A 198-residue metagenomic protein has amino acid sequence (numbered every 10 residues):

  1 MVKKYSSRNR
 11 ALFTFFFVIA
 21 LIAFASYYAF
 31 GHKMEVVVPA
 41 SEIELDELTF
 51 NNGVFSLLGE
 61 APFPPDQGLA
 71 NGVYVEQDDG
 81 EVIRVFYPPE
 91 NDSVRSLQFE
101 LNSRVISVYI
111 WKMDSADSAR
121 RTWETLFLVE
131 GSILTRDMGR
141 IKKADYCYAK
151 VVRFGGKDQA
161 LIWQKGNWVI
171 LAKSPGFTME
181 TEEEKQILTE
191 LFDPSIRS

Functional and structural regions predicted by a protein language model:
M1-R8: N-terminal Lys/Arg-rich, disordered targeting/topogenic segments
A11-N102, S132-I141, F177-T178, E182-S198: N-terminal "mature-domain start" segment
D92-T122: A short acidic-to-branched-hydrophobic micro-motif
S93-E100, V151, K157-Q164: Short, surface-exposed beta-strand/loop micro-motifs that present aromatic residues
S107, W163, N167-G176: Short, well-ordered beta-strand elements
D114-A116, P175-T178: A generic structural motif
D114-D137: Conserved polar/disulfide-associated segments of primarily extracytoplasmic proteins
G139-D158: Short, Gly/Ser/Thr-enriched beta-strand-loop segments that form substrate-interacting elements of hydrolase/peptidase
